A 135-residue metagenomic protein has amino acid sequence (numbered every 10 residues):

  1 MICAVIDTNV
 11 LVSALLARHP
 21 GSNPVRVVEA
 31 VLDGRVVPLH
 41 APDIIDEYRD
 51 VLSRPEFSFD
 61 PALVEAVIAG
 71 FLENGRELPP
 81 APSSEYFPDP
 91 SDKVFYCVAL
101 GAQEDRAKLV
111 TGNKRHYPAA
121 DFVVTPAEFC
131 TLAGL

Functional and structural regions predicted by a protein language model:
M1-H40: Short, well-structured N-terminal submotif of metal-dependent ribonuclease cores
T8, P42-D43, T111-K114: Short secondary-structure boundary segments
L11-V12, D46-E47, H116-P118: Short, active-site-adjacent cap segments at secondary-structure transitions
S13-L15, V51, A120, L132-A133: Residues that scaffold the ATP/ADP-binding catalytic core of kinase and kinase-like folds
R18, S22, L39, F59-A62 (+1 more regions): Residues at secondary-structure transition points
E29-S83: PIN-domain endoribonuclease scaffold, especially VapC-family toxins
G70-G112: Active-site neighborhoods of divalent-metal-dependent phosphate/nucleic-acid chemistry enzymes
E104-L135: Acidic, PIN/NYN-like endoribonuclease modules and their adjacent C-terminal/linker elements
